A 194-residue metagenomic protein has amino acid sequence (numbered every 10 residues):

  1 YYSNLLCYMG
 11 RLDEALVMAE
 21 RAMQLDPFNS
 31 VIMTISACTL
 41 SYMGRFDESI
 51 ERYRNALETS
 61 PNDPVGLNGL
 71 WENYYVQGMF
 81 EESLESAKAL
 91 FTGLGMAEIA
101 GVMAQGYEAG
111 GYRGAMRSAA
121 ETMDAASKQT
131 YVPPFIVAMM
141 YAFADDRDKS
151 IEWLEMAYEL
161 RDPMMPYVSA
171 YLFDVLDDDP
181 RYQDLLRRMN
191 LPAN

Functional and structural regions predicted by a protein language model:
Y2-N194: Alpha-helical protein-protein interaction modules
